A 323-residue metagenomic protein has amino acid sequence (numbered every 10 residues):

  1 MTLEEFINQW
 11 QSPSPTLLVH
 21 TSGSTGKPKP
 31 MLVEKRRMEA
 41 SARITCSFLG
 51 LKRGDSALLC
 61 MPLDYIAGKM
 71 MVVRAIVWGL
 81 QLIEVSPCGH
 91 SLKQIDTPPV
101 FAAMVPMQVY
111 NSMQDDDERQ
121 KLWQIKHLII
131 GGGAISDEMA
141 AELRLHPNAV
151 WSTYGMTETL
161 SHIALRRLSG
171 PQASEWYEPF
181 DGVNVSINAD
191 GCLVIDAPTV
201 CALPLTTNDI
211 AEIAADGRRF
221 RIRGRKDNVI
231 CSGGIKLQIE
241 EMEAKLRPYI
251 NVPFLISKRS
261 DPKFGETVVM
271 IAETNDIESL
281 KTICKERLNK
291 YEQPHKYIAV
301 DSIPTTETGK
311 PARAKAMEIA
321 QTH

Functional and structural regions predicted by a protein language model:
L3-H20, R53-S56: Conserved pre-ATP/AMP-binding loop-to-beta segment of ANL
T16-R43, G50-K52: Conserved AMP-binding A3 loop
L32-A40, S56-N111: AMP-binding/adenylate-forming
D115-P171: Gly/Ser/Thr-rich phosphate-binding loop
N184-E212, R218-R219, E273: AMP-binding/adenylate-forming core of the ANL superfamily
N208-E292: AMP-binding/adenylate-forming catalytic core of the ANL superfamily
S257, V269-I271, I283-H323: Conserved C-terminal "lid"/linker of ANL adenylate-forming enzymes
